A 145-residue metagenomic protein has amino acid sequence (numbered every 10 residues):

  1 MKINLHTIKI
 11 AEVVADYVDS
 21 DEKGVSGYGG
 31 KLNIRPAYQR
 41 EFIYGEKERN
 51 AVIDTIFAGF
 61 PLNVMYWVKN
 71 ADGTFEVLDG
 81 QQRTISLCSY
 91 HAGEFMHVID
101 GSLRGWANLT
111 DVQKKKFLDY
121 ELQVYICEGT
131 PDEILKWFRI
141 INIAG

Functional and structural regions predicted by a protein language model:
I3-D16, P36-G145: Basic- and aromatic-enriched surface patches that contact anionic nucleotides/nucleic acids
V13-V25: C-terminal active-site-capping segments
E22-G27, A107-D111: Membrane-targeting and insertion segments and their boundary/processing signals
